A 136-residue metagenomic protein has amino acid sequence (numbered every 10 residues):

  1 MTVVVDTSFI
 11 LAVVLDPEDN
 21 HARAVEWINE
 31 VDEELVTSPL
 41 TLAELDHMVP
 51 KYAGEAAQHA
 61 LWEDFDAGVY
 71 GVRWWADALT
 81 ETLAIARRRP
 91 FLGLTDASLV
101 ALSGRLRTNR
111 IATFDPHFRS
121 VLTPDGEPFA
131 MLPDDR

Functional and structural regions predicted by a protein language model:
M1, V31-L35, G68-Y70, R107-R110: Short active-site oxyanion
M1-T37, P50-A60, R136: Short, well-structured N-terminal submotif of metal-dependent ribonuclease cores
V3-D6, T37-P39, L92-L94, D115 (+1 more regions): Histidine- and aromatic-rich ligand-binding microenvironments
I10-L11, L42, F118-R119: A generic structural signal for short hydrophobic patches within well-formed alpha-helices
V31-E33, A84-F91: A short glycine/serine-rich beta->alpha loop
D66-R88: Acidic catalytic patch
V100, R105-R136: Acidic, PIN/NYN-like endoribonuclease modules and their adjacent C-terminal/linker elements
